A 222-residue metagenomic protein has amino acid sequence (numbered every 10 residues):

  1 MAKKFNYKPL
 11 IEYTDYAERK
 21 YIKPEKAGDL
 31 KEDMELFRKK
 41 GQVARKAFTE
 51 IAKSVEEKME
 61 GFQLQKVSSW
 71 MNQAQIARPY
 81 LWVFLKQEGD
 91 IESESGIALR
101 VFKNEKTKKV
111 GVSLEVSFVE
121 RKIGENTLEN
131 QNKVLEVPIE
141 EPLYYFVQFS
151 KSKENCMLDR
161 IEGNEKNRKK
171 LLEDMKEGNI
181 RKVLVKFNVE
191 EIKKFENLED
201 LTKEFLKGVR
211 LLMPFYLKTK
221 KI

Functional and structural regions predicted by a protein language model:
A2-M59, L158-I222: Long, solvent-exposed, polar/charged low-complexity segments
T14-D15, I22, L30, A77 (+3 more regions): Broad hydrophobic/π-residue packing in well-ordered secondary structure
K23-E25, R38-G41, Q65-Y80, L143-M157: Charged, low-complexity, helix/coiled-coil-prone segments
T49-P79, L85-E88: Short N-terminal edge-element motif at the start of the domain
V67, R78-G89, E94-A98, D159-K176: Aromatic/basic-lined ligand-recognition segments that form π-stacking hydrophobic pockets flanked by Lys/Arg to engage
Q73-I139: Aromatic- and glycine-enriched beta-alpha-beta binding-site module
V83-L85, V112-V116, Y145, V183-V189 (+1 more regions): Generic structural hydrophobic/aromatic packing signal, biased to beta-strands
V116-I180: Short, internal acidic amphipathic alpha-helical interface segments that mediate docking to partner proteins
